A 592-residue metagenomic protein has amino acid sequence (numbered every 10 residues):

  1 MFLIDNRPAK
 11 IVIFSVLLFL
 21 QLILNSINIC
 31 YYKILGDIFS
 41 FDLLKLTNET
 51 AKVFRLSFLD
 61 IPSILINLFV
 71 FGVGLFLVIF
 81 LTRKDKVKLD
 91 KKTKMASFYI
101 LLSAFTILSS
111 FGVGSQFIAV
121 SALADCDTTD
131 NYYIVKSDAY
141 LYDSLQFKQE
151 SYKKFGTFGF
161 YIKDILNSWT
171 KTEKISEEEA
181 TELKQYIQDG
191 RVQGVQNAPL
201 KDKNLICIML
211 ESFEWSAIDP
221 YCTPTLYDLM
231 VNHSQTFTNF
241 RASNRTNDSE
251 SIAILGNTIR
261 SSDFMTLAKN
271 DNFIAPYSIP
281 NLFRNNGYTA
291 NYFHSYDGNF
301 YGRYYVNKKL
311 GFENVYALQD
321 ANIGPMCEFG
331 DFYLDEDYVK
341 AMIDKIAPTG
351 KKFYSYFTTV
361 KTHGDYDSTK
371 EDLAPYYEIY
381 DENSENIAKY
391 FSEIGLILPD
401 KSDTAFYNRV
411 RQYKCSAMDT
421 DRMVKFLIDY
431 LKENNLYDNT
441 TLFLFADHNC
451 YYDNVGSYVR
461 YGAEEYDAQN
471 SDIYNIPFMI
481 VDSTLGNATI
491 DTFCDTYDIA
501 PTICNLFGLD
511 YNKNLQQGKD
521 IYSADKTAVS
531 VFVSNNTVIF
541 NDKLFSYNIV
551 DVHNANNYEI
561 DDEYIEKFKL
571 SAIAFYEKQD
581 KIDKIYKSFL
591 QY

Functional and structural regions predicted by a protein language model:
M1-T157: Transmembrane and membrane-interface helices of multi-pass, inner-membrane envelope-modifying transferases
K33, F54, S151, G159 (+3 more regions): Hydrophobic residues in alpha-helical segments
K148, G156-Y161, Y576, L590: Compositionally biased, low-structure terminal segments
W169-L183: Non-catalytic propeptide/linker segments at domain boundaries
T181-Y592: Solvent-exposed soluble domains appended to multi-pass membrane proteins
